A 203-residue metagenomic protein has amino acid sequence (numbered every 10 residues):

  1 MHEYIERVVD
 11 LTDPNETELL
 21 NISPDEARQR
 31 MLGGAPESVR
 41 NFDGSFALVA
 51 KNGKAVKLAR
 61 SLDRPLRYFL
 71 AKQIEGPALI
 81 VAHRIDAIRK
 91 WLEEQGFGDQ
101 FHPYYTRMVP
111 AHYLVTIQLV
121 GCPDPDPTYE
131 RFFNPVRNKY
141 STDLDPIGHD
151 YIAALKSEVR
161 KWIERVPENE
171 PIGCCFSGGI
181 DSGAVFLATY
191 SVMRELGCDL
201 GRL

Functional and structural regions predicted by a protein language model:
M1-L203: Cysteine-centered catalytic environments shared across enzyme families
